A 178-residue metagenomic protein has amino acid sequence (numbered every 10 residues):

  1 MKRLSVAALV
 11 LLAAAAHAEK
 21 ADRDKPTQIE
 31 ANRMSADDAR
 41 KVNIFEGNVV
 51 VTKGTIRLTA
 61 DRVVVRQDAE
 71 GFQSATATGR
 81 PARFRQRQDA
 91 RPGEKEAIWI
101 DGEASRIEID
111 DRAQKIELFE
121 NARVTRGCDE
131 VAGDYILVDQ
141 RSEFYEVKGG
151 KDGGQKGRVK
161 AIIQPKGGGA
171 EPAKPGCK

Functional and structural regions predicted by a protein language model:
M1-K178: Mature-chain termini and adjacent capping regions
